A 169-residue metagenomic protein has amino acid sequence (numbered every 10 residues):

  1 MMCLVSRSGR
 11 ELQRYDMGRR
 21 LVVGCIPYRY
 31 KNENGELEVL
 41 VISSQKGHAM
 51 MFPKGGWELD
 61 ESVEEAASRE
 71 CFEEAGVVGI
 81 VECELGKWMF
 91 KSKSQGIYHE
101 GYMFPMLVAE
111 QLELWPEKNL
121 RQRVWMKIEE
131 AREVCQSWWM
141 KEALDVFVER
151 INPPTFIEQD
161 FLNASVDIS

Functional and structural regions predicted by a protein language model:
M1-K31: Acidic, metal-coordinating catalytic segment for phosphate/diphosphate chemistry, firing primarily on the Nudix
L21-V23, L37, G101-Y102, R121: Change "...and in nucleic-acid phosphodiester-cleaving endonucleases..." to "...and in nucleic-acid processing enzymes
K31-L37, S94-I97: Short, solvent-exposed loop/turn segments that connect beta-strands within catalytic domains and beta-strand-rich
L40-S43: Short, acidic/hydrophobic/Gly-rich beta-strand patch recurrent on exposed beta strands that often constitutes part
G55-F147, D167-S169: Unchanged
R150-S169: C-terminal helix/juxtamembrane-tail motif
